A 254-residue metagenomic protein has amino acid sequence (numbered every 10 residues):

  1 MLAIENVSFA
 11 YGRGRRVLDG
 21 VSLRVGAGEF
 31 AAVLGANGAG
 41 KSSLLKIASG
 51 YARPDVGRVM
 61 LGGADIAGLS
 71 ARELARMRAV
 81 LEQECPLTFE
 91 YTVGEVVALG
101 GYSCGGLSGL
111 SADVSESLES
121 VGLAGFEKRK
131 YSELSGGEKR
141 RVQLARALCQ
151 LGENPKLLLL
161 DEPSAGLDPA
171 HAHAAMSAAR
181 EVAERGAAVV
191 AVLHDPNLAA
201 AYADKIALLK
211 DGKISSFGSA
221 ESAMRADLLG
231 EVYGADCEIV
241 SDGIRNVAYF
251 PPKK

Functional and structural regions predicted by a protein language model:
M1-I4, S8-G20, S70, T88: A short, flexible loop at the N-terminus of ABC-type nucleotide-binding domains that lies
L34-A36: The feature captures the beta-strand-to-loop junction immediately N-terminal to the Walker
S49: Helix-to-loop junction immediately C-terminal to a conserved catalytic motif
G57-D65: Conserved ABC transporter NBD signature motif
S111-F126, L148: Conserved ABC ATPase "signature" region
K130-L134, E138: Conserved ABC ATPase signature
L158-D161: Catalytic Walker B motif of ABC-type/P-loop ATPase nucleotide-binding domains
E231-K254: ABC ATPase nucleotide-binding domains
